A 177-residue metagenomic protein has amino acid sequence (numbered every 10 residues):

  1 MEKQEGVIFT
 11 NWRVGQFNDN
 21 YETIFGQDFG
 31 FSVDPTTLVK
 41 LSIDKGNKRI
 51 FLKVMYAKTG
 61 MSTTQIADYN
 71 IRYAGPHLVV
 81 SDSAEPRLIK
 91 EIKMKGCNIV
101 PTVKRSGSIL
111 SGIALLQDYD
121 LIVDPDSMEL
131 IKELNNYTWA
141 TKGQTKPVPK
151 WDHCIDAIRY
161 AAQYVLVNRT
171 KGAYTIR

Functional and structural regions predicted by a protein language model:
M1-Q27: ATPase catalytic-site recognition across NTP-hydrolyzing enzymes
G15-N18, F29-S32, D68-Y73, E91: Short, conserved, surface-exposed binding loops centered on an aromatic residue
N18-I43: Gly/Thr-rich phosphate-binding beta-strand-loop-beta motif of the actin/hexokinase/Hsp70
P35, I89, Q163: Active-site-proximal flexible loops/turns
T36, H77, I155: Residue-level detector of short, conserved catalytic/binding motifs and their immediate flanks
V39, G46-P149, N168-R169, Y174-R177: Mg2+-dependent endonuclease catalytic cores in nucleic-acid-processing enzymes, primarily RNase H-like
V148-R169: Acidic, Mg2+-coordinating catalytic module of metal-dependent nucleases/exonucleases that use a two-metal-ion mechanism
